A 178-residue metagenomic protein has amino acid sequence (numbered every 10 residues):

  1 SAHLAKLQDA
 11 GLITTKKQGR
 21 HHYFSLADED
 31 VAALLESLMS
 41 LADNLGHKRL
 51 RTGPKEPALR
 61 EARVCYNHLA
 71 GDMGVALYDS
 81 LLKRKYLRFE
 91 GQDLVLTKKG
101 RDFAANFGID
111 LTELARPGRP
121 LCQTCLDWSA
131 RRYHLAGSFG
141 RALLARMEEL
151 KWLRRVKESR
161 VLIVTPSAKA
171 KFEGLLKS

Functional and structural regions predicted by a protein language model:
S1-A2: Base-recognition residues in the alpha-helical recognition helix of bacterial helix-turn-helix
A5: Residues within helix-turn-helix
Q8-Q18, S25, E90-G91, V156-K157: Beta-hairpin "wing" of winged helix-turn-helix
I13-A42, L96, G100-F103, A168: Basic, amphipathic "hinge/linker" alpha-helix immediately C-terminal to the N-terminal HTH DNA-binding motif
K16, L35, I109, L175-L176: Short alpha-helix boundary/capping motifs
F24-A27, G91-F107, K157-K177: Accessory beta->alpha helical hairpin/"wing" motif in late/C-terminal subdomains of nucleic-acid enzymes
A33-F89, F107-K157: Amphipathic alpha-helical dimerization/coiled-coil segments that flank or bridge DNA-binding/regulatory modules
